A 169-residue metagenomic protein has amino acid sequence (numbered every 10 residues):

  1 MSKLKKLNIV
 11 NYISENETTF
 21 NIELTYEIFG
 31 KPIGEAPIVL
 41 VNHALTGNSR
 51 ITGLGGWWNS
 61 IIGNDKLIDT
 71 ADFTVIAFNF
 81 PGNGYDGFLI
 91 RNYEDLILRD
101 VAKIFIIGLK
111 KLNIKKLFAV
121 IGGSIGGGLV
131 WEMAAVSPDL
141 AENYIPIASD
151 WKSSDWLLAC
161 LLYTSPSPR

Functional and structural regions predicted by a protein language model:
M1-I38: Catalytic-loop region of hydrolases
E27-G84: N-terminal cap/lid subdomain of alpha/beta-hydrolase-fold enzymes
S49, D150-A159: A short beta-to-alpha transition loop/helix N-cap that caps and shapes the active-site region
I51-G53, G87-L89, W156-L157: Short, solvent-exposed loop/turn and secondary-structure capping segments
L89-R99: Catalytic nucleophile-loop/oxyanion-hole region of alpha/beta-hydrolase and closely related hydrolase-like folds
D100-L117: Conserved acidic catalytic loop of the alpha/beta-hydrolase fold
F118-A119, S124-P146, K152: Conserved hydrolase catalytic core segment
Y163-R169: Conserved small/polar residues in nucleotide/adenosyl-binding loops
